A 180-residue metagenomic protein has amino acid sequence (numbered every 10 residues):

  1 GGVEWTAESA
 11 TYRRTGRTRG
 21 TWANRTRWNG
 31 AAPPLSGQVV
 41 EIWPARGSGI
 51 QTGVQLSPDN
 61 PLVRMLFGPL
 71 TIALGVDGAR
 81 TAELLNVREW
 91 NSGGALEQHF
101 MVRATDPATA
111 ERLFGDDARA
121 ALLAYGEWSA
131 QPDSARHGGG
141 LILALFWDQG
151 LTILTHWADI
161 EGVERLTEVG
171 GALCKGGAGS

Functional and structural regions predicted by a protein language model:
G1-S180: Charged, low-complexity intrinsically disordered regions
